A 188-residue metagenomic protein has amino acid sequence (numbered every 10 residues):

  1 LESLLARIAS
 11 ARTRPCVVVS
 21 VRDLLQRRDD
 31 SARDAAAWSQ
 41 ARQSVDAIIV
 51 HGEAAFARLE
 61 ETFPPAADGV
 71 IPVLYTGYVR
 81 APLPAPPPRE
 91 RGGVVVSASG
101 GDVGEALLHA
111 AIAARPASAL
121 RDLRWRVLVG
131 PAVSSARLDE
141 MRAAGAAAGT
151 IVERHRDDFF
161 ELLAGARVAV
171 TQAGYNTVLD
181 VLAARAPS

Functional and structural regions predicted by a protein language model:
L5-L24: Active-site proximal beta-strand in glycosyltransferases
R7, Q40, P65, L162 (+1 more regions): Hydrophobic/aromatic ligand-binding patch that stacks against planar heteroaromatic rings of cofactors or nucleotides
A11-C16, V45-D46, V70-I71, D122-L123 (+1 more regions): A short helix->loop->beta-strand "cap" motif at the edges of active sites that frequently abuts
S20-A106, L128-S135: A nucleotide-sugar donor-handling region in carbohydrate enzymes
Y78-V168: Donor-nucleotide binding loops and adjacent catalytic segments primarily of GT-B fold Leloir glycosyltransferases
D158-S188: A donor-sugar binding/catalytic signature common to diverse glycosyltransferases and related nucleotide-sugar
